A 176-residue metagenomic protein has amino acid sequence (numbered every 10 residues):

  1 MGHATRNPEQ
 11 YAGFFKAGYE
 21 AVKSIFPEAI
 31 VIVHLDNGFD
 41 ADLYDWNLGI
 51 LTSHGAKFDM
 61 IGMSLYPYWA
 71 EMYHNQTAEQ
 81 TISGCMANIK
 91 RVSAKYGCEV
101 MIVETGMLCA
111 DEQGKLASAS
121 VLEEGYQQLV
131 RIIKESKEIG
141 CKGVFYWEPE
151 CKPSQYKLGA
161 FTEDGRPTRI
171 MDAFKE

Functional and structural regions predicted by a protein language model:
M1, D36-A41, M107, P149-P153: Short, internal active-site loops enriched in acidic
M1-G13, I25: Polysaccharide-binding and catalytic clefts of secreted carbohydrate-active enzymes
H3, G84-A87, R91-A94, A110-E176: Aromatic-rich peripheral "rim/lid" segments of glycoside hydrolase catalytic domains that contact and position glycan
R6-Q10, Q76, Q80, A117 (+1 more regions): Short, surface-exposed alpha-helical recognition segments that flank or form part of ligand/macromolecule-binding
G13, E20, S24-I32, D42-G114 (+1 more regions): Glycoside hydrolase catalytic-domain groove-lining segments
F15, I25, H34, D40 (+5 more regions): Non-transmembrane, interaction-prone segments in cytosolic or luminal domains
A17-E20, M72, K152-P153, P167: A generic structural signal for solvent-exposed, polar alpha-helical segments
